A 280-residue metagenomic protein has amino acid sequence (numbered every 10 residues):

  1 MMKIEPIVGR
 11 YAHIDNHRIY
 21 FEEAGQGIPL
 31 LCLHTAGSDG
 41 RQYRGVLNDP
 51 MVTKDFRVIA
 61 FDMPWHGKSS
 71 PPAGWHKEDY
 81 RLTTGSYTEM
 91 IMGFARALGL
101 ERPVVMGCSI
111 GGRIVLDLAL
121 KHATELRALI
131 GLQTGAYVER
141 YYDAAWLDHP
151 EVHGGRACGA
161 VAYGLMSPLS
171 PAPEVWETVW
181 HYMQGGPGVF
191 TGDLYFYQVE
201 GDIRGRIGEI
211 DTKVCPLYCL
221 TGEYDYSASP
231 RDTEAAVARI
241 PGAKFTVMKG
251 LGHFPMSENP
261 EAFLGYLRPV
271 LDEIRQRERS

Functional and structural regions predicted by a protein language model:
M1-L31, V52-F56, L100-E101, R268-S280: Alpha/beta-hydrolase fold catalytic core
H17-A73: Conserved HGGG/HGGXW glycine-rich cap/lid loop of the alpha/beta-hydrolase fold
I59-M106, G265: Active-site loop/oxyanion-hole signature of alpha/beta-hydrolase fold enzymes
L116-A157: Flexible "cap/lid" loop of the alpha/beta hydrolase fold
R140-Y141, G155-T212: Conserved alpha/beta-hydrolase catalytic His-Asp/Glu region
K213, C219-T221: Short beta-strand/loop motif that positions the catalytic acidic residue of the alpha/beta-hydrolase fold
E223-A228: Acidic catalytic loop of the alpha/beta-hydrolase fold
A243-S280: Catalytic active-site module of serine/aspartate enzymes centered on a nucleophile-bearing elbow/loop
